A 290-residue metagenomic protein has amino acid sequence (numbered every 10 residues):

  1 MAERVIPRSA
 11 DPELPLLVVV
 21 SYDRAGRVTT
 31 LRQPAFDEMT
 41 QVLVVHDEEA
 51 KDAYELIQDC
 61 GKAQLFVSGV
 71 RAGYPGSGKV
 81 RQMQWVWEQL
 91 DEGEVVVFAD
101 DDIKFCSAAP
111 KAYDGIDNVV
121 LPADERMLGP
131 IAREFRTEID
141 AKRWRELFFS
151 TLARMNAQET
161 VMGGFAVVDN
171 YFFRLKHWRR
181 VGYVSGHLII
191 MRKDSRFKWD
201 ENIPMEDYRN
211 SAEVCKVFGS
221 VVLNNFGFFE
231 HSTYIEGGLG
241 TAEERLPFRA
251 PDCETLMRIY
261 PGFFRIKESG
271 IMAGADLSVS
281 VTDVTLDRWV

Functional and structural regions predicted by a protein language model:
M1-Q33: N-proximal low-complexity "stem/linker" segments adjacent to membrane-targeting elements
A2, P15, R24-R27, N202-P204 (+1 more regions): C-terminal catalytic/acceptor-binding lobe
D11-V18, A35-V44, K62: Short loop->beta transition adjacent to catalytic acidic/histidine clusters or analogous donor-positioning motifs
Y22-R27, E49-A50, I103-C106, N170-F172: Short acidic, S/G/P-rich loop/turn micro-motifs used as interaction or catalytic elements
T30-F36, D52-G61, D252, L256: Short, aromatic/basic amphipathic alpha-helical patches
H46-E94, A99, K104-N118: Active-site-proximal specificity loops/subdomain of glycosyltransferases
V95-D100, V161-A166, V221-N225, R265: A structural signal for short, well-ordered beta-strand segments and their strand-loop junctions that often border
C106-Y208: Conserved catalytic core of nucleotide-sugar-dependent glycosyltransferases
